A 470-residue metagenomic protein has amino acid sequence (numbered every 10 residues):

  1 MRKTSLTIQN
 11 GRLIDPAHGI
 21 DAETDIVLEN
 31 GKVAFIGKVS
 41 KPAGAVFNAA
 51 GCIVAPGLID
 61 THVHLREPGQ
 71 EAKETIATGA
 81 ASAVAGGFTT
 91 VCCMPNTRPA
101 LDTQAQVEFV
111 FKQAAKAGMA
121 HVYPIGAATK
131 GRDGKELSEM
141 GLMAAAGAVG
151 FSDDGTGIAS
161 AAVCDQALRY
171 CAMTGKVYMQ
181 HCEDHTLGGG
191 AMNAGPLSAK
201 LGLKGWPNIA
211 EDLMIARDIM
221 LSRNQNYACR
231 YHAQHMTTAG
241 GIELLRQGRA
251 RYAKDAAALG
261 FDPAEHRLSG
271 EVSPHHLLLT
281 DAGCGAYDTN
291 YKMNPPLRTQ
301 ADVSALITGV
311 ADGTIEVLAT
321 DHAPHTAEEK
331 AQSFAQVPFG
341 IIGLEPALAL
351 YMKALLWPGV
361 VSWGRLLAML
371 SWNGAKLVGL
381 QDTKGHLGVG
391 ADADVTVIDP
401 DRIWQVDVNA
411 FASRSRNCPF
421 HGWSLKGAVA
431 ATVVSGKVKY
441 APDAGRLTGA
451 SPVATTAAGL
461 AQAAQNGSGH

Functional and structural regions predicted by a protein language model:
M1-P56: Histidine-rich, glycine-flanked metal-binding segment
G11, I26, G31, G51 (+16 more regions): Divalent metal-coordination and catalytic microenvironments
G11, S333-Q336, V389-T456: C-terminal cap of metal-dependent C-N hydrolases
A50-A117: Metal-associated gating/positioning segment near the N- to mid-region
T61-E74, T97, Y123-E136, G202-N208: Active-site mouth loops of central-metabolism enzymes
Q104-H121, R169-Q180, P346, L350: Alpha-helix-loop-beta-strand connector modules within alpha/beta enzyme cores
K135-L318: Histidine/acidic residue-rich metal-binding segments in metalloenzymes
K200-A228, N290, A311-D312, E316-L318 (+1 more regions): His/Asp/Glu-enriched, well-ordered alpha-helical/loop segment that forms or immediately abuts the divalent-metal
